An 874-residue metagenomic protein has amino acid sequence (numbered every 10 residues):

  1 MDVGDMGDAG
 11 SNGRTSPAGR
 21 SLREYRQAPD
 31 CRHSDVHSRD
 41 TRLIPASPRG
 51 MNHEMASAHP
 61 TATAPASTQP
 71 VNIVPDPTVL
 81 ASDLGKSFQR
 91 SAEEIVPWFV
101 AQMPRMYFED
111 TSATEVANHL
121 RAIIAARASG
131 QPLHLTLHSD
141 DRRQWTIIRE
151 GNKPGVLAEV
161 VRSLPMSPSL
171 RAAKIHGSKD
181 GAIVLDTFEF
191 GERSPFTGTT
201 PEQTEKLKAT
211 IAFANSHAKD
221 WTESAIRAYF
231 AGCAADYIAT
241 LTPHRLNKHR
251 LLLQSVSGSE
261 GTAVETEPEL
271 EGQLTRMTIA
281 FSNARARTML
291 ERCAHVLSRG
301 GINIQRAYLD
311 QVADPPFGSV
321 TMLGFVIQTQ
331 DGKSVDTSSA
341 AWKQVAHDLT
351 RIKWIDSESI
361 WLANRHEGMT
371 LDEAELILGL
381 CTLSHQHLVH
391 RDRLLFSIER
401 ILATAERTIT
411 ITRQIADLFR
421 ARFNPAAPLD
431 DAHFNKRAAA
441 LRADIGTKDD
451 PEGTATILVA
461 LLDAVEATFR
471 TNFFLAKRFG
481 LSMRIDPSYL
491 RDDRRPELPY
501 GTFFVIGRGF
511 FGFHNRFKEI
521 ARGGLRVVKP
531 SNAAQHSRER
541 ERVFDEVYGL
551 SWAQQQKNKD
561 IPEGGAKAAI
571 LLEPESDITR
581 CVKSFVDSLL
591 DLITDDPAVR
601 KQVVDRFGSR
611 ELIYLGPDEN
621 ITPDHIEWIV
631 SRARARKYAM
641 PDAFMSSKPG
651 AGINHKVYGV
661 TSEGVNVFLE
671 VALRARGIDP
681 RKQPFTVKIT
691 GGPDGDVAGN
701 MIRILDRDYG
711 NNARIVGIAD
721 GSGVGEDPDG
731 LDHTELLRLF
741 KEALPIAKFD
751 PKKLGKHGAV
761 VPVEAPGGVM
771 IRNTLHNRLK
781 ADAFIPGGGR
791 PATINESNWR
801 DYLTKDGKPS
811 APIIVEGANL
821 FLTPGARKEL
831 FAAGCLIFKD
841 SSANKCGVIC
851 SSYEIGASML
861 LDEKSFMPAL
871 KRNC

Functional and structural regions predicted by a protein language model:
A56-P60, A64-G509, H514, V527-R540 (+3 more regions): Non-catalytic interaction/regulatory segments
Q273-T275, G523-S531, K567, M640-N654 (+2 more regions): Gly-rich Lys/Arg/Thr-decorated short loops/hinges at beta-loop-alpha junctions or inter-strand turns that position
D372-L376, Y489, R494-G524, Q556-R580 (+5 more regions): Conserved phosphate/anionic-ligand binding catalytic regions in large, soluble enzymes, centered on
I401-T456, V657-S722, D732-V760: Extended, regular secondary-structure scaffolds
V547-Q683, R707: Glycine/serine-rich phosphate-binding loop and adjoining beta1-alpha1 elements at the start of nucleotide-handling
G549, D577-I578, L669-K688, L705-R714 (+2 more regions): Non-transmembrane, aqueous-exposed alpha-helical and coiled segments at domain scale
